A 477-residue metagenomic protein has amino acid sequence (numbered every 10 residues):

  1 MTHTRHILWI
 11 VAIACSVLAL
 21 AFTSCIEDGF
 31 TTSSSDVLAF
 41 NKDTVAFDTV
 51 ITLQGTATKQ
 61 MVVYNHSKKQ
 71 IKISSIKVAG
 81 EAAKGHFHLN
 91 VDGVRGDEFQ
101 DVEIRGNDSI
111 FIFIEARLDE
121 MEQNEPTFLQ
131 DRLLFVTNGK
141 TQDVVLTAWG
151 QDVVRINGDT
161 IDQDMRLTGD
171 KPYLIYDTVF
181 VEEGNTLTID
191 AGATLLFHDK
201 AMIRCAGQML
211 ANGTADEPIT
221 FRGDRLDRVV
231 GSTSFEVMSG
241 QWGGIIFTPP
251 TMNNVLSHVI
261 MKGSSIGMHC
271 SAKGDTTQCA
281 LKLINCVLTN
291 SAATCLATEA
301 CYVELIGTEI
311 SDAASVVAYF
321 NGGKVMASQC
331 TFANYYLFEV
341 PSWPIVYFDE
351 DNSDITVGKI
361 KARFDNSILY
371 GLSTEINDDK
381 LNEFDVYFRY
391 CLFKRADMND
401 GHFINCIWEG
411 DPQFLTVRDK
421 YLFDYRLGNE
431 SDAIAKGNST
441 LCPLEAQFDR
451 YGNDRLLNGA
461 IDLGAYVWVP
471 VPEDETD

Functional and structural regions predicted by a protein language model:
M1-A12: Bacterial N-terminal signal peptides that target proteins for export
I13-V17: Hydrophobic helical h-region of N-terminal Sec-dependent signal peptides in bacterial secretory/periplasmic proteins
A21-S24: C-terminal motif of bacterial Sec signal peptides marking the signal peptidase cleavage site
I26-T31, L38-T49, Q54-T56, Q60-V62 (+3 more regions): Beta-strand/loop edge motif enriched in small/polar residues
T56-A57, K68-I73: Short acidic/proline- and small/hydrophobic-mixed sequence motifs that coincide with surface turns and coil-to-beta
V63-S67: Asparagine-centered strand-capping/turn motif at beta-strand->loop junctions
A79-E98: Short, solvent-exposed loop/linker segments at beta-strand-coil boundaries, enriched for Pro/Gly and Ser/Thr
